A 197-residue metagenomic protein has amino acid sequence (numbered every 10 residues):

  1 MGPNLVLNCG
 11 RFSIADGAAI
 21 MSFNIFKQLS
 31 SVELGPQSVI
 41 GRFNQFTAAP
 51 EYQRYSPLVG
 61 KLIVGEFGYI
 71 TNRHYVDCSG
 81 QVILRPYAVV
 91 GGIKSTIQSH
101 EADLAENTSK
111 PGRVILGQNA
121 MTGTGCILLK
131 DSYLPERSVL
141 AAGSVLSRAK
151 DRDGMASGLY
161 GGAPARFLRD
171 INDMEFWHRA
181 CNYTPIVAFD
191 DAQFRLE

Functional and structural regions predicted by a protein language model:
G2-L5, F23, F43-N44, I93: Generic short beta-strand segments
P3-N4, G10, D16, N24 (+5 more regions): The right-handed parallel beta-helix/beta-solenoid scaffold, focusing on the short coil/turn and N-cap positions
V6, F12, G17-A18, I40 (+2 more regions): Well-ordered beta-strand segments characteristic of repetitive beta-sheet solenoids
A19-F23, R42, A49-S56: Extracellular beta-strand/beta-solenoid scaffold signature
M21-I25, L29-S31, T71-D77: A short, flexible N-terminal coil/short beta segment enriched in small residues
V39-F43, R54-E66, N72-E197: Glycine-rich hexapeptide-repeat left-handed beta-helix
